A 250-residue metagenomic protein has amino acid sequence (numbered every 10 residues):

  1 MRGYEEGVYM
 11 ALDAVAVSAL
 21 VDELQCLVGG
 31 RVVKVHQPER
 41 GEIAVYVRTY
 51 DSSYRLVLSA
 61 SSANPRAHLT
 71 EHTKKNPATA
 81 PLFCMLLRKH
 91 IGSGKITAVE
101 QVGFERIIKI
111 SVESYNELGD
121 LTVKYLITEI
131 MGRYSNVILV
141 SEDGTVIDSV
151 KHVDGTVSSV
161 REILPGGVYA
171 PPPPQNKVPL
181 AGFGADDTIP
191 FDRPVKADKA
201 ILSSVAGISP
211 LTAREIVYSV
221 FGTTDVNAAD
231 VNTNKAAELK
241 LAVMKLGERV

Functional and structural regions predicted by a protein language model:
G3-E5, D51-V250: Phosphate/anion-contacting hairpin/loop surfaces
V8-K75, T79, I91: A structured, charge-rich N-terminal accessory region that forms the first stable segment of a protein and links
